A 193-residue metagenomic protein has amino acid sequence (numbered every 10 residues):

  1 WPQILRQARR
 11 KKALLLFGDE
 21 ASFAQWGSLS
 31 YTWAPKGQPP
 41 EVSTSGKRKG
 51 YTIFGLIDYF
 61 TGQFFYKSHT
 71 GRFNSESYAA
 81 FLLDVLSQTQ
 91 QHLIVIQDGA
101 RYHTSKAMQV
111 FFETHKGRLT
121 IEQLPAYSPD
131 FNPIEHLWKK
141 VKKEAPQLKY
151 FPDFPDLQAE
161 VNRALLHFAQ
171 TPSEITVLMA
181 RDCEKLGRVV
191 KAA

Functional and structural regions predicted by a protein language model:
W1-L83, D182, L186-A192: Extended, low-complexity cationic-aromatic segments
W1-P2, R6-Q7, A79-Q91, I121-S128 (+2 more regions): A structural preference for long, well-packed, hydrophobic secondary-structure segments
Q7-R10, Q88, T114-H115, H167: Alpha-helix C-cap/termination motif
K11-L15, I134-A193: C-terminal anion-handling pockets and recognition modules
W26, S75-Q123: RNase H-like DDE/DDD metal-dependent nuclease/strand-transfer catalytic core used by mobile genetic elements
S30-W33, M108-F112, H136-L137: Short, glycine/charged-enriched secondary-structure capping and boundary segments
P39-G46, E113-H136, Y150: RNase H-like polynucleotidyl transferase catalytic core
D98-G99, K106, E122-E144, P155-L157: RNase H-like two-metal-ion nuclease catalytic core shared by retroviral integrases and related mobile-element nucleases
